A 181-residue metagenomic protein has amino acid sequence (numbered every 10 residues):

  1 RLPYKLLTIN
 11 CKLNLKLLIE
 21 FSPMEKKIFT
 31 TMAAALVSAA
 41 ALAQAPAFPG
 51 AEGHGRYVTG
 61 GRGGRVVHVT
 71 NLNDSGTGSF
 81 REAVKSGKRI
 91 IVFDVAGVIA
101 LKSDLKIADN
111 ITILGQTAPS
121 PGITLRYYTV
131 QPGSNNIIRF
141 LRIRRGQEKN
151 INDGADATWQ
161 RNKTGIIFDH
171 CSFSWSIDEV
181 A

Functional and structural regions predicted by a protein language model:
R1-Q44: Bacterial Sec-dependent N-terminal signal peptides
P46-I91: Acidic Gly/Asp/Thr-rich repetitive segments characteristic of extracellular carbohydrate-active and adhesion proteins
G64-V66, D153-A155, D178: Short, solvent-exposed beta-strand edge segments and adjacent coil->beta transition regions
T70, L114, D169: Residue-level detector of conserved, well-ordered beta-strand and adjacent loop positions that form binding/recognition
L72, D94-A96, Q116, S176: Active-site-proximal beta-strand/loop segments in catalytic clefts of secreted hydrolases
R81-G87, V98-L114, P121-F140, R145-T164: Extracellular beta-strand-rich solenoid/capping regions of secreted or surface-exposed proteins that bind or remodel
C171-S172, I177-A181: Active-site cradle of extracellular carbohydrate-active enzymes
